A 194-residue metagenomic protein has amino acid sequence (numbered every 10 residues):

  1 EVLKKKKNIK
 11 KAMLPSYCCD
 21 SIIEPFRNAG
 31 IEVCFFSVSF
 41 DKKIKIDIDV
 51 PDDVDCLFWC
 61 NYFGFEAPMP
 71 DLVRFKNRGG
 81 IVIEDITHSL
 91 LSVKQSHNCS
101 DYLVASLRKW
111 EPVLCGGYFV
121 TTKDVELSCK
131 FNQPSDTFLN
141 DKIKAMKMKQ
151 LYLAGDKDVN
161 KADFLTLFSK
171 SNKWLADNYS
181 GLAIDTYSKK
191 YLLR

Functional and structural regions predicted by a protein language model:
V2-N77, I83, S89-L90: PLP-dependent aminotransferase-like
K10-K11, R27, R74, R78 (+4 more regions): Arginine residue identity/basic-tract feature
D52, S100-L103: Short, hinge-like loop/turn segments at secondary-structure boundaries
V82-E84, L103: Hydrophobic faces of well-ordered beta-strands that scaffold small-molecule active sites in alpha/beta enzyme cores
L91-S92, Y102-A105, W110-C115, V120-R194: Active-site region of PLP-dependent enzymes
K94-H97: Short glycine-biased active-site loop of nucleotidyltransferases that positions the nucleotide triphosphate and helps
